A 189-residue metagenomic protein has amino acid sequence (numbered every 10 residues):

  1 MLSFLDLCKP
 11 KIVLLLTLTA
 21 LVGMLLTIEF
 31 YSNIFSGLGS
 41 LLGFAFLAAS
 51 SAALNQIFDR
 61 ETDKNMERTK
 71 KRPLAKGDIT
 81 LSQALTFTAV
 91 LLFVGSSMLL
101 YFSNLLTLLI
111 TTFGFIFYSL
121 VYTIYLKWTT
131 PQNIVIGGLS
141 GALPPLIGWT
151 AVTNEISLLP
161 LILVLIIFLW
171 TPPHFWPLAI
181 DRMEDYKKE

Functional and structural regions predicted by a protein language model:
M1-I12, P73-A84, Y122-S140: Interhelical loop and helix-boundary elements at the membrane-water interface of polytopic inner-membrane proteins
T17-L21, R72-A75, L91, V135-V152: Small-residue-rich segments of transmembrane alpha-helices in multi-pass membrane proteins, especially helix faces
L18-V22, L26-R60, R68, S96 (+2 more regions): Membrane-embedded alpha-helical segments that form the functional core of polytopic membrane enzymes, especially those
L21-L25, F93-L100, S119-I124, P145-T150: Alpha-helical transmembrane segments of multipass membrane proteins
F58-I79, W176-E189: Cytosolic, membrane-interface loops and tails of multi-pass inner-membrane proteins
R60-E61, F117-T130, F175-R182: C-terminal ends of transmembrane helices
R68-L109: Multi-pass membrane catalytic core of lipid/isoprenoid biosynthesis enzymes
L100-L106, I124-Q132, W149-I156: Membrane-interface helix caps and helix-loop-helix hairpins in membrane proteins
